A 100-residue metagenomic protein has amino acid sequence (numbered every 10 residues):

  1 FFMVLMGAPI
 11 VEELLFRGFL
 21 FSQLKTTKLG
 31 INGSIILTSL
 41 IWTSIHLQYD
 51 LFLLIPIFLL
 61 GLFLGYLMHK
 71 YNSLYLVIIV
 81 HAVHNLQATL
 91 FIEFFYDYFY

Functional and structural regions predicted by a protein language model:
F1-Y100: Transmembrane helix-loop-helix hairpins at the membrane interface of multi-pass integral membrane proteins
